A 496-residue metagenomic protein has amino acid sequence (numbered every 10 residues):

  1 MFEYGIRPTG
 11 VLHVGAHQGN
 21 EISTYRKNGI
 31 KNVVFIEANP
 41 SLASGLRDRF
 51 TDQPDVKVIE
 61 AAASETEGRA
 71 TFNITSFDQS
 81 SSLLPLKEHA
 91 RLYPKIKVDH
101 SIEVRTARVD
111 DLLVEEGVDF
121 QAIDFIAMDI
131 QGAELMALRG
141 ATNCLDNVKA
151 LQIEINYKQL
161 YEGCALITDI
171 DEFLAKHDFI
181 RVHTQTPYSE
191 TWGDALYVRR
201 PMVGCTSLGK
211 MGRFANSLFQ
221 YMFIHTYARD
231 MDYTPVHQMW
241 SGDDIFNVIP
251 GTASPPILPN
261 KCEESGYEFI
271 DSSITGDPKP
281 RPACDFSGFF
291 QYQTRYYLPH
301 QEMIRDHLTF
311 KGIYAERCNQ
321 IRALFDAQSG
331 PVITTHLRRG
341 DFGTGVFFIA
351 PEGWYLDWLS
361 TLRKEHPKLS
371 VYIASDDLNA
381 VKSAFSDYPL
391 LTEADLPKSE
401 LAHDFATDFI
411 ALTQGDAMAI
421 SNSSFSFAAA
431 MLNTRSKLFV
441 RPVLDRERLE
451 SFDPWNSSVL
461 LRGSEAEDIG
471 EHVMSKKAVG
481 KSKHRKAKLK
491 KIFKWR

Functional and structural regions predicted by a protein language model:
M1-M202: Phosphate/nucleotide-binding beta-alpha loop and adjacent structural elements of enzyme active sites
F35-N39, Y233-D243: A short beta-strand-loop structural module common to alpha/beta enzyme folds
S41-G45, L160, G242-N247, G343 (+2 more regions): Short, charged/polar "capping" segments at the starts of alpha-helices and the immediately preceding loops
V56-K57, P389-L391, S464: Short, conserved active-site loop motifs that form the nucleotide-linked donor/cofactor pocket
G204, W240-K368, E467-V479: Secretory-pathway luminal glycosyltransferase catalytic domains
G209-F219, T344: A short, glycine/small-residue-rich beta-strand->loop->alpha-helix junction that serves as a flexible
K364-S457: Donor-binding and catalytic core of enzymes assembling or modifying cell-surface/extracellular glycoconjugates
F427-R496: Nucleotide-sugar donor-binding patch of glycosyltransferase catalytic domains
